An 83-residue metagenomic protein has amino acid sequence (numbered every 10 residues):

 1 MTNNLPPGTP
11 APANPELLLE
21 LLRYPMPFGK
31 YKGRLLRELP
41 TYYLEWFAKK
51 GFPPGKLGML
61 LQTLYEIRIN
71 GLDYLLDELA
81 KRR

Functional and structural regions predicted by a protein language model:
M1-R83: DEDD superfamily 3′-5′ metal-dependent exonuclease/proofreading module
